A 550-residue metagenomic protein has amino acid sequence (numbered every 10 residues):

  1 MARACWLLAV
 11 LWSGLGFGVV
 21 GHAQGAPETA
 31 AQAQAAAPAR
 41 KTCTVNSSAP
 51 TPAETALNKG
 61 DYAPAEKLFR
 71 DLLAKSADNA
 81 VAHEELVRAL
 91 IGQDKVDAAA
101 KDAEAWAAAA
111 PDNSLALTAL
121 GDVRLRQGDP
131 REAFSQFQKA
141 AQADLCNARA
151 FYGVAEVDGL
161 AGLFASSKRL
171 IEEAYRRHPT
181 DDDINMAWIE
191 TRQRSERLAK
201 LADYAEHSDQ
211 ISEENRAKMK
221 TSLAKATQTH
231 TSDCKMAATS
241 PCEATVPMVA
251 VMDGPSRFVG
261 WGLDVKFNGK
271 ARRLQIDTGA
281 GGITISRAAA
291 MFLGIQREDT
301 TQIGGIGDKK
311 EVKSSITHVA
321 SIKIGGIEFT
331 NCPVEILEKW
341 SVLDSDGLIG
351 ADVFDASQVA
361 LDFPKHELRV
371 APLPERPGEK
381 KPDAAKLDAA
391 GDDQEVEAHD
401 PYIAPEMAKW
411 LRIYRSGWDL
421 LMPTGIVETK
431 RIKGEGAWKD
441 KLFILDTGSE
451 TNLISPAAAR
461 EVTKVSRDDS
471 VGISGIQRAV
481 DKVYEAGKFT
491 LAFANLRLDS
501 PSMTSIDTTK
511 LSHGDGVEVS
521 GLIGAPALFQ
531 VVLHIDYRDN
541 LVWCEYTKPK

Functional and structural regions predicted by a protein language model:
M1-A23: Sec-dependent N-terminal signal peptides
G25-S47, T51, Y62-K67, D71 (+5 more regions): Pepsin/retropepsin-fold aspartyl endopeptidases
